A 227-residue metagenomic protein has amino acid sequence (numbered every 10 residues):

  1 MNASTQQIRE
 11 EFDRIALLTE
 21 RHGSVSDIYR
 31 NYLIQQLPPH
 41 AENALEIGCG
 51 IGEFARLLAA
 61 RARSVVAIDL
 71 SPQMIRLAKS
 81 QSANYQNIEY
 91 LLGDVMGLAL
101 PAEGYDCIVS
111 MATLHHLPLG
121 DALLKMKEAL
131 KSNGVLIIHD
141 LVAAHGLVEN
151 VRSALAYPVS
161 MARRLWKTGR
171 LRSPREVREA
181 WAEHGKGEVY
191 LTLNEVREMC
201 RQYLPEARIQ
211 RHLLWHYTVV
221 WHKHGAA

Functional and structural regions predicted by a protein language model:
M1-A41: Conserved class I S-adenosyl-L-methionine
E42-G50: Conserved class I S-adenosyl-L-methionine
I51-G97: Class I SAM-dependent methyltransferase SAM/SAH-binding core
V109: A conserved beta-strand element that flanks and buttresses the S-adenosyl-L-methionine
L117-M126: A short, conserved alpha-helix within the catalytic core of class I
N133-D140: Conserved beta-strand signature within the Rossmann-like core of class I S-adenosyl-L-methionine
L141-M199: C-terminal alpha-helical "lid/dimerization" subdomain adjacent to the S-adenosyl-L-methionine
E183-K223: Conserved Class I S-adenosyl-L-methionine
